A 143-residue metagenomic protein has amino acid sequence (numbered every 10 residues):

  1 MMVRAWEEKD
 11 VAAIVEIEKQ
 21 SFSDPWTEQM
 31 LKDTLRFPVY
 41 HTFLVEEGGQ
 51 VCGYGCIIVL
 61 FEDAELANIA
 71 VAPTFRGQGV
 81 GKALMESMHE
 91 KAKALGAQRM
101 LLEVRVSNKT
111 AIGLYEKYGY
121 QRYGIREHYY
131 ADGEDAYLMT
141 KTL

Functional and structural regions predicted by a protein language model:
A5-T74, M85-S87, K91, L95 (+1 more regions): Acetyl-CoA-dependent GNAT
Y40, R99-L101, R105, T140-T142: Conserved catalytic core of the tyrosine transesterase superfamily
A72-Q78, V106-N108: Active-site acidic-Proline motif in GNAT/NAT acetyltransferases
G77-E90, G113-K117: Conserved acetyl-CoA-binding loop-helix of GNAT-fold acetyltransferases
M85, N108-A111, H128-G133: Short glycine/proline-centered loop/turn elements that form peptide/ligand docking sites
A92-E103, R126: Conserved GNAT acetyl-CoA-binding A-motif
E103, Q121-Y137: Conserved catalytic-core motifs of GNAT/GCN5-like acyltransferases
Y115, Y120, M139: Conserved active-site tyrosine of GNAT-family acetyltransferases
